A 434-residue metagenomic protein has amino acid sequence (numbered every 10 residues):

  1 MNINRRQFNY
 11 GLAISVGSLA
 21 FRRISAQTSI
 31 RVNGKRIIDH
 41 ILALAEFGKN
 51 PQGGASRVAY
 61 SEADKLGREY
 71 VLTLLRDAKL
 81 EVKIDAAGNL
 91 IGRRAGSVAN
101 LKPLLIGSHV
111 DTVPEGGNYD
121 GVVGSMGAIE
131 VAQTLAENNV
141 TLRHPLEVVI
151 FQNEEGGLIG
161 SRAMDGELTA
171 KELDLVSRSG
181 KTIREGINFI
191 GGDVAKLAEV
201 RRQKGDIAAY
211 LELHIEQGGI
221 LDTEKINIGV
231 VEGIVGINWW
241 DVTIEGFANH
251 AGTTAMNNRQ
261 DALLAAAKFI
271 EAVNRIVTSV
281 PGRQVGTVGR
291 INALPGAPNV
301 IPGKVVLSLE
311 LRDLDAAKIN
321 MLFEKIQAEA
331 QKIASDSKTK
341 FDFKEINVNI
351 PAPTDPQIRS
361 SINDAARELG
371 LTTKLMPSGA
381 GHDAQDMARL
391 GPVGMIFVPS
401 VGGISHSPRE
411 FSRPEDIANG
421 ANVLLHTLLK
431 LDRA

Functional and structural regions predicted by a protein language model:
M1-V16: N-terminal secretory signal peptides and thylakoid transit peptides that target proteins across membranes
A26-A55, A95, V300: N-terminal hydrophobic or amphipathic helices/low-complexity stretches enriched in small/hydrophobic/Pro/Gly
H40, F47-N50, G107-S108, T373-V423 (+1 more regions): Zn-dependent metallopeptidase/amidohydrolase metal-coordination segment
N50-A95: A non-catalytic alpha/beta surface segment that caps or lines the substrate-entry region of metallo-dependent hydrolase
A59, T287-G296, S308-L314, K340-R359 (+1 more regions): A short beta-alpha structural unit
A78, A86, L90-V123, A128: Catalytic-core environment of secreted peptidases
I106, E115-E154, W240-I244, M256-I276 (+3 more regions): Alpha-helical metal-binding/catalytic segments enriched in His/Glu/Asp
G156-G157, R162, G166-A317: Midchain, well-structured core segments that form catalytic/ion-binding scaffolds
